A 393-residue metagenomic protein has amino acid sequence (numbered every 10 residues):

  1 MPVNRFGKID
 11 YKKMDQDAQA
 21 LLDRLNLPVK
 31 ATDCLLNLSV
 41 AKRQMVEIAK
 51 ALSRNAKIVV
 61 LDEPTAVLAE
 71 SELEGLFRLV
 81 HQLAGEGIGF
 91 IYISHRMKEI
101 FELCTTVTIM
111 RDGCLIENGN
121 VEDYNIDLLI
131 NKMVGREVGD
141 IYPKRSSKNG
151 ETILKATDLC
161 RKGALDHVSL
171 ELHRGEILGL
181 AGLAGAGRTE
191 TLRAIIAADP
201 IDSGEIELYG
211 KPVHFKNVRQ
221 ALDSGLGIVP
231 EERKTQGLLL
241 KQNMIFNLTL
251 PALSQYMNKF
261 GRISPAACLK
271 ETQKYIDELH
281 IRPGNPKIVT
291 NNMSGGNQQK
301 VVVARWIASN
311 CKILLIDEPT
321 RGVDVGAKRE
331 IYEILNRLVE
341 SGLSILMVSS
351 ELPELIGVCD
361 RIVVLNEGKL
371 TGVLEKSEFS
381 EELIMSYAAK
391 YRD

Functional and structural regions predicted by a protein language model:
M1-D393: Glycine-rich phosphate-binding loops of nucleotide-dependent enzymes
